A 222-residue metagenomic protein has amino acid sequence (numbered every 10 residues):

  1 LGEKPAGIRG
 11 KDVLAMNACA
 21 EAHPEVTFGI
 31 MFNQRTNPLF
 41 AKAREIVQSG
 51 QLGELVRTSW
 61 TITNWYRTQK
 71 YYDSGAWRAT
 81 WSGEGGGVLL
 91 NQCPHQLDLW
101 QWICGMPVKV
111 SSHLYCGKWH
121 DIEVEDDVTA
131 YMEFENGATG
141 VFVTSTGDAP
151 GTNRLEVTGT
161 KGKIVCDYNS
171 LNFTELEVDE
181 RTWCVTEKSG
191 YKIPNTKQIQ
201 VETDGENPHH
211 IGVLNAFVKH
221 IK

Functional and structural regions predicted by a protein language model:
L1, T27-G29, S59, S111 (+2 more regions): Structural detector of well-ordered beta-strand residues that form the stable sheet scaffold of enzyme domains
L1-R35, G50: Beta-strand-loop-alpha-helix segment that lines the small-molecule cofactor/substrate pocket of alpha/beta enzymes
V13, L39-F40, Q96-L97, H210-N215: A general structural signal for well-ordered alpha-helical segments in protein cores
A15, K42-E45, L99, T129 (+1 more regions): Alpha-helical elements of Rossmann-like donor-binding domains used by nucleotide-donor carbohydrate transfer enzymes
V26, R35-D121: Predominantly a Rossmann-like dinucleotide-binding segment in NAD(P)-dependent oxidoreductases
P94, W119, V143-G151: Glycine-rich phosphate/pyrophosphate-binding beta-alpha loops
V108-K109, F134-A138, T158-G162: Glycine-rich, aromatic-lined ligand/substrate-binding cores of catalytic and carbohydrate-binding domains
T129, E156-K222: C-terminal glycine/acidic-rich active-site capping loop/insertion
